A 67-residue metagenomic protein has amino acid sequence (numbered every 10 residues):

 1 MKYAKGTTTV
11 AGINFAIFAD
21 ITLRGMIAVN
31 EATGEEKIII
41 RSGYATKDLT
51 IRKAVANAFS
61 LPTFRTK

Functional and structural regions predicted by a protein language model:
M1-V10: Negatively charged, low-complexity tracts enriched in Asp/Glu with abundant Ser/Thr
A4, A16-A19, A45: Compositionally biased, intrinsically disordered low-complexity regions enriched in proline and serine
T8, A16-F18, M26-N30, E36-I38: Short linear proline/tyrosine/threonine-rich motifs used for host-factor recruitment and membrane trafficking/assembly
E35-K67: Mixed-charge, Lys/Arg-enriched low-complexity segments
